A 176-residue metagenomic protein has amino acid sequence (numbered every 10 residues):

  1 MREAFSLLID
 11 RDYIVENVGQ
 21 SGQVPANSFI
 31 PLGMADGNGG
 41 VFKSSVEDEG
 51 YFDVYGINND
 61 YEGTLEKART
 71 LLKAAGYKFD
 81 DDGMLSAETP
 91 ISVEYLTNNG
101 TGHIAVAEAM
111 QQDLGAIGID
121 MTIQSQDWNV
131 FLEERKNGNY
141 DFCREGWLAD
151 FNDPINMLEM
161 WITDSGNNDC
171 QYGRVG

Functional and structural regions predicted by a protein language model:
M1-Q112: Append "and occasionally in soluble cytosolic enzymes with long acidic Gly/Pro-rich linkers
E3, L7, V15-E16, D53-L65 (+2 more regions): Extracytoplasmic/peripheral linker and loop segments enriched in polar/acidic and small residues with frequent Thr/Pro
V18-S21, S125, G146-W147: Glycine-rich, histidine-containing beta strand-loop boundary motifs that form or position
S21-G22, M110, Y140, L158-I162: Short secondary-structure boundary/capping segments
Q23, V93, Q124-E134: Acidic/histidine-enriched alpha-helical segments
E108-I117, N129-Y140: Short helices/loops that flank or line small-molecule/ion binding pockets
D141-E145: Paired acidic/hydrophobic, glycine-rich loop segments that form the ligand-binding mouth/hinge of periplasmic-binding
A149-P154: A ligand-binding cleft/hinge motif common to bilobed small-molecule-binding domains
